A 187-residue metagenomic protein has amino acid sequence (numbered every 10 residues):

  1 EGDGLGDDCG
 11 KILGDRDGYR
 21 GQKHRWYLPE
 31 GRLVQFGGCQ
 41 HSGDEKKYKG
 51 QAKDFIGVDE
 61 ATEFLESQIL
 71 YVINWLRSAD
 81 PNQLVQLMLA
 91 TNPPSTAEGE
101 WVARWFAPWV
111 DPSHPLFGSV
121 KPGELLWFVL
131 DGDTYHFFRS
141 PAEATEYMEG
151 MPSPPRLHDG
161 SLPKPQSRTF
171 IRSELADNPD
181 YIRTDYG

Functional and structural regions predicted by a protein language model:
E1-G187: Phosphate/NTP-binding elements of NTP-utilizing enzymes
